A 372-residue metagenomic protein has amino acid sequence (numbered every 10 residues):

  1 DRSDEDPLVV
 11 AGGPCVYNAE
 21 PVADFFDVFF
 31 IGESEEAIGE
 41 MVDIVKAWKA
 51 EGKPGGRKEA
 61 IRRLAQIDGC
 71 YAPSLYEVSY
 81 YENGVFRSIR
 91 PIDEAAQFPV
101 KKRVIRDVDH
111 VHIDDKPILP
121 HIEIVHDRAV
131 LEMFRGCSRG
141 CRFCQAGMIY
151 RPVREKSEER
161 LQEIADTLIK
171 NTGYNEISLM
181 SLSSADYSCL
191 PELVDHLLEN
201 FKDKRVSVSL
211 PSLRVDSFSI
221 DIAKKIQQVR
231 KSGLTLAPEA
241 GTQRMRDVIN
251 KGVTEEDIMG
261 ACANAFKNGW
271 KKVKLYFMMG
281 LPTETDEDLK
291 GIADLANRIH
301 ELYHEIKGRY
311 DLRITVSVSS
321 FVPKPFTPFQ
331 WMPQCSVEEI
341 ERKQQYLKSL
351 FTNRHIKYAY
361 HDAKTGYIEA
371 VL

Functional and structural regions predicted by a protein language model:
D1-R90, R309, K324-L372: Glycine-rich beta-alpha loop elements in corrinoid/cobalamin-binding modules across cobalamin-dependent enzymes
V9-G12, V16-A19, I38, A129-C137 (+4 more regions): Structured alpha-helical segments in the cores of large, soluble enzyme domains
D24-F29, V45-A47, M148, E192-L198 (+5 more regions): Short secondary-structure boundary/capping segments
D27, C137, C141, L161 (+4 more regions): Conserved, mostly hydrophobic/aromatic
P73, S79, N83-V130: N-terminal [4Fe-4S]-dependent radical SAM core
P117-F143, I169, L210-P211, S320-V322: N-terminal pre-triad scaffold of radical SAM enzymes
C144-R160: Iron-sulfur (Fe-S) cluster-binding segments and ferredoxin-like electron-carrier domains, especially [2Fe-2S]
T167-R313: Conserved SAM/AdoMet-binding glycine-rich loop
